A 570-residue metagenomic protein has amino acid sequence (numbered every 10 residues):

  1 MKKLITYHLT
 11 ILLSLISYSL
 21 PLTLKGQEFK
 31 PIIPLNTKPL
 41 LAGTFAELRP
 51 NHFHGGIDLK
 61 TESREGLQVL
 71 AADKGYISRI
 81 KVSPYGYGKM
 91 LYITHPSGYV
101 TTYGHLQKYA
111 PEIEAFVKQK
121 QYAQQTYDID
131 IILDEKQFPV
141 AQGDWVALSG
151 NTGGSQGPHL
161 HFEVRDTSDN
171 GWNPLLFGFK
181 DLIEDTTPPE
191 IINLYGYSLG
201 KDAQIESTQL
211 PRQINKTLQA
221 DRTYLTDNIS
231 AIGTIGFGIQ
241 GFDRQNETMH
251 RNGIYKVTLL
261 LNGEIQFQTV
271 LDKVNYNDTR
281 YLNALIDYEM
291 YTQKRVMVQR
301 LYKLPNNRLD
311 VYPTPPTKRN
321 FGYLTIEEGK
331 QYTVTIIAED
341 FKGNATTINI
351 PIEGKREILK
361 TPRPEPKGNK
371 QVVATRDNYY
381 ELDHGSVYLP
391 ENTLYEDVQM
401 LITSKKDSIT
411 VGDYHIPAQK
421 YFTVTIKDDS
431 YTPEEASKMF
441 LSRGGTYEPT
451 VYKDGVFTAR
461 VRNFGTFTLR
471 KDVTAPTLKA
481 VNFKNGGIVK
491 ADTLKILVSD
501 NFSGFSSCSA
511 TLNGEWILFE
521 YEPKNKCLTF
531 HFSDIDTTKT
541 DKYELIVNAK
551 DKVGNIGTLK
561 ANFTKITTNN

Functional and structural regions predicted by a protein language model:
M1-K30: Bacterial Sec-dependent N-terminal signal peptides
L22-V100, Q107-E112, T126-K136, A141-Q142 (+2 more regions): Surface-exposed, glycine-biased beta-strand/turn segments
P111, A141, E184, Y197-D202 (+3 more regions): Long, low-complexity serine/threonine/glycine- and acidic-rich segments characteristic of extracellular
P188-N193, A475-V481: Proline-enriched interdomain boundary motifs that mark the N-terminal boundary and often initiate the first structured
T223-I229, G412-H415, V481-G487: Short beta-strand segments of immunoglobulin-like
G238-F242, T423-D429, T493-N501: Short edge beta-strand/loop segments characteristic of extracellular beta-sandwich folds
L359-A374, E396-F440, F483: Proteolytic processing hotspots in large secreted/extracellular or virion-associated proteins and select intracellular
L389, D413-F467, S507-T511, W516-L518: Proteolytic-maturation and junctional protease-sensitive modules
